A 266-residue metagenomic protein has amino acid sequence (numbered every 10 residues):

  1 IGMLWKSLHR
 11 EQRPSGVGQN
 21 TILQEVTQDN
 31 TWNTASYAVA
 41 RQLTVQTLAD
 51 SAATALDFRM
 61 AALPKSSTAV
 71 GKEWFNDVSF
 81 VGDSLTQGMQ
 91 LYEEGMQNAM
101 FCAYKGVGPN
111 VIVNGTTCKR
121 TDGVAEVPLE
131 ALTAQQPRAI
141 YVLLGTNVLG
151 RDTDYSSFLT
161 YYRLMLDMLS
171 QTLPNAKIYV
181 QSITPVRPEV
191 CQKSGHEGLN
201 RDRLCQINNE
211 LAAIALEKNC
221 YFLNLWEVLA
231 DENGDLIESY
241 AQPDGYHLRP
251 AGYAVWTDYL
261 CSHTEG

Functional and structural regions predicted by a protein language model:
I1-S79, T86, Q90-L91: N-terminal secretory targeting modules
T68-T160: Conserved SGNH/GDSL esterase-like catalytic core that processes O-acyl groups on lipids and polysaccharides
V81-G82, Q181, L223: Active-site flanking residues adjacent to catalytic metal/cofactor-binding acidic residues
L143, Q181-S182: Alpha/beta-hydrolase-fold catalytic nucleophile elbow
Y162-L166, N208: Generic structural signal for well-ordered alpha-helices, preferentially at hydrophobic/aromatic core positions
L173-K177: A short helix->loop->beta-strand "cap" motif at the edges of active sites that frequently abuts
V186-G266: Catalytic His-Asp segment of secreted/periplasmic serine-dependent ester chemistry enzymes
